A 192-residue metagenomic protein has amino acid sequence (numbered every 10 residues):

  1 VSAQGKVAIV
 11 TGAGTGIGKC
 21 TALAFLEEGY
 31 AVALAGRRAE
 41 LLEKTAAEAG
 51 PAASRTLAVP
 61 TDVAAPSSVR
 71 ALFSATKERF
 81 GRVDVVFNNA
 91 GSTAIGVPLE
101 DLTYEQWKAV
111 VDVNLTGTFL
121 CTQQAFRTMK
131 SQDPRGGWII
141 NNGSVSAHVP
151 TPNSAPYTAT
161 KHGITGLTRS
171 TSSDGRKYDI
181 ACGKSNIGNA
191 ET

Functional and structural regions predicted by a protein language model:
G14-G16: Conserved glycine-rich cofactor-binding loop
P60-L72, Y104: The beta1-alpha1 cofactor-binding region of Rossmann-like NAD(H)/NADP(H)-dependent oxidoreductases
V97-L99, Q106-K108: Substrate-binding pocket helix/loop in short-chain dehydrogenase/reductase
L99-E100, V149-A155: Active-site loop immediately N-terminal to the catalytic Tyr-X3-Lys motif of short-chain dehydrogenase/reductase
T122, T160: Active-site helix of classical SDR
D133, V149, S170-I180: Active-site-adjacent segment of SDR/Rossmann-fold oxidoreductases
S144: Residue(s) in the substrate-gating loop at a strand-loop-helix junction that position the organic substrate next
